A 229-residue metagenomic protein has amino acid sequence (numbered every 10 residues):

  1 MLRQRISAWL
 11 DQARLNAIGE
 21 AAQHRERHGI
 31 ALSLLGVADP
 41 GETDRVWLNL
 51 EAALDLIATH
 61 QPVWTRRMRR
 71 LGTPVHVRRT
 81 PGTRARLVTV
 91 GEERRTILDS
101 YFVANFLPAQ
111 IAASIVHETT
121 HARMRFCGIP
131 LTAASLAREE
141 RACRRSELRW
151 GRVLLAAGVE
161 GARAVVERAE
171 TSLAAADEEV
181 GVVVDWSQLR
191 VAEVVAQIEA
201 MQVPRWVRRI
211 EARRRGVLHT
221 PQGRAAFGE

Functional and structural regions predicted by a protein language model:
M1-H24, F227-E229: N-terminal low-structure segments adjacent to metalloprotease catalytic domains across cellular compartments
S7-L10, R14, E51-L54, A58 (+4 more regions): Residue-level detector of alpha-helical secondary structure
A22-E93, A104, R152-A156, G161: Auxiliary, metal-adjacent structural segments of Zn-dependent hydrolase domains
L98-I115, A134: Short pre-active-site segment immediately N-terminal to the catalytic Zn-binding motif
A113-F126: Active-site recognition of the HExxH zinc-binding catalytic motif
R125-A133: Substrate-binding clefts and substrate-entry loops adjacent to catalytic sites of polymer-processing enzymes acting on
A133-E170: Post-HExxH zinc-binding segment in Zn-dependent metallohydrolases
A156-E229: Long, well-structured alpha-helical subdomains associated with metal-dependent extracellular/ecto-lumenal hydrolases
